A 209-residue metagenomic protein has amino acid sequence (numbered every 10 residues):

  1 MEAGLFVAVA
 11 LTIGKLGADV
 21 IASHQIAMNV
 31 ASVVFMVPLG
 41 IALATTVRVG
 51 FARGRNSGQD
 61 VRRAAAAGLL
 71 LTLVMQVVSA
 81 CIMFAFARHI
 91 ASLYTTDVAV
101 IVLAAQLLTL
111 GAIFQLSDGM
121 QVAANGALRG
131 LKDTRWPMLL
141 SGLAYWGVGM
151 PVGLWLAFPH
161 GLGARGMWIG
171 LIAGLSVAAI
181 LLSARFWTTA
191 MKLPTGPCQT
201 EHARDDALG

Functional and structural regions predicted by a protein language model:
M1-G4, V9, V30, V34 (+6 more regions): Lipid-exposed faces of alpha-helical membrane segments in multi-pass integral membrane proteins
A3-V33, F51, H89-V98: Helix-terminus/linker motif at the lipid-water interface of multi-pass membrane proteins
V7-T12, V33, A123-A127, L154-W155 (+1 more regions): Alpha-helical transmembrane segments of multipass membrane proteins
G17, D97, D133-T134, G163: Short loop-to-helix capping motifs
S23-A87, D118-L140: Small-residue-rich hydrophobic transmembrane alpha-helices
L39-A42, G111-G130, W136-Y145, V152 (+2 more regions): Short runs within selected transmembrane alpha-helices of multi-pass transporters and secretion channels
V49-F114, L156-G209: Short alpha-helical transmembrane segments in multi-pass integral membrane proteins
